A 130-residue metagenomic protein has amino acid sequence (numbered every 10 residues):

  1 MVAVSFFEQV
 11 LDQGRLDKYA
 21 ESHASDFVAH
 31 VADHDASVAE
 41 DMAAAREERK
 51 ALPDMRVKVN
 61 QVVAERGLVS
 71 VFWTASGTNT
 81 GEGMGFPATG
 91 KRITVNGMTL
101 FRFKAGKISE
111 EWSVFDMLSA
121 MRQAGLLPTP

Functional and structural regions predicted by a protein language model:
M1-P130: C-terminal and inter-domain tail/linker signature
